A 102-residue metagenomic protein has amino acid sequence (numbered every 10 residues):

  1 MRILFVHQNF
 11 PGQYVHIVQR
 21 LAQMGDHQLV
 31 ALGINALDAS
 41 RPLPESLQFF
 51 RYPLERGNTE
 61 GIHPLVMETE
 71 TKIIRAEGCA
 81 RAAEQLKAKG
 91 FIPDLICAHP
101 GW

Functional and structural regions predicted by a protein language model:
M1, F5, T59, H63-M67 (+1 more regions): Generic preference for well-ordered secondary structure
M1-Q48: N-terminal subdomain of nucleotide-sugar transferases
F5, A83-G101: Short N-terminal targeting/anchoring amphipathic segment
F10-Q13, Q19, P64, G90-I92 (+1 more regions): Bulky hydrophobic/aromatic packing residues
V15, A76, A98-G101: Conserved glycosyltransferase catalytic-site signature
Q19, Q23, R81-E84, A88: Surface-exposed alpha-helical segments enriched in charged/polar residues
A31-L86: A conserved catalytic-core segment of Leloir-type glycosyltransferases
